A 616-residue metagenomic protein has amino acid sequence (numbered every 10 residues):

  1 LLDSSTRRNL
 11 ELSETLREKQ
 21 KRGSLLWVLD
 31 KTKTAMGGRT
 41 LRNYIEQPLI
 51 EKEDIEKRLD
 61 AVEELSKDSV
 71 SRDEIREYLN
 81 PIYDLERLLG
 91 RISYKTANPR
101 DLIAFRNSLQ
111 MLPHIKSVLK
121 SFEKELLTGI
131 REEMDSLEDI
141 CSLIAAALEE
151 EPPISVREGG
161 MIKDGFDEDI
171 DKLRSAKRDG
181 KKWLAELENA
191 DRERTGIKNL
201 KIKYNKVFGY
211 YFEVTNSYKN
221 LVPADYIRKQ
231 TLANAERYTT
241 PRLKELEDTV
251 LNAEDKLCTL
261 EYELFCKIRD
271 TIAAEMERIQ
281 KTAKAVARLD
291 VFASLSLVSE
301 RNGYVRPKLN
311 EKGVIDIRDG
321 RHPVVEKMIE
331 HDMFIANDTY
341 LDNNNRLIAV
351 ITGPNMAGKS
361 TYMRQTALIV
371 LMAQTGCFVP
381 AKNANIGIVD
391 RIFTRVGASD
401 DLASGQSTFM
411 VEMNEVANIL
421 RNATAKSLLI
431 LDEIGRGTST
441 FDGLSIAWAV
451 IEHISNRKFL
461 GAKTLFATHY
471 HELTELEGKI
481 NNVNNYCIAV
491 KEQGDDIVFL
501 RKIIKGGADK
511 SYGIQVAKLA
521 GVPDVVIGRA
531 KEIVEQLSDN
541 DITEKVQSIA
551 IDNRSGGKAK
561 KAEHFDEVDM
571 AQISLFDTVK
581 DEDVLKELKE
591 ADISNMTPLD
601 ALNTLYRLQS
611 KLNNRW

Functional and structural regions predicted by a protein language model:
L1-A357, T361-F393, E415: Alpha-helical coupling/stalk and coiled-coil linker elements that connect catalytic or binding modules and transmit
K33, V70, S93-A97, T195 (+7 more regions): Short coil/turn residues that cap or connect secondary-structure elements
K33-T34, R39-Y44, T215-K244, V291-L575 (+2 more regions): ATPase nucleotide-binding head domains, primarily ABC-like/P-loop NTPase cores
E51-D60, V534-S548, R615-W616: Short amphipathic alpha-helical segments at helix boundaries and their inter-helical linkers
Y83, N205, A287, S407-T408 (+2 more regions): Short alpha-helical basic/polar micro-motif
P223, E263, F409, L612-W616: Short, charged, intrinsically disordered terminal tails
S574-W616: C-terminal tails and terminal domains of large nucleic-acid-associated and other macromolecular-machine proteins
